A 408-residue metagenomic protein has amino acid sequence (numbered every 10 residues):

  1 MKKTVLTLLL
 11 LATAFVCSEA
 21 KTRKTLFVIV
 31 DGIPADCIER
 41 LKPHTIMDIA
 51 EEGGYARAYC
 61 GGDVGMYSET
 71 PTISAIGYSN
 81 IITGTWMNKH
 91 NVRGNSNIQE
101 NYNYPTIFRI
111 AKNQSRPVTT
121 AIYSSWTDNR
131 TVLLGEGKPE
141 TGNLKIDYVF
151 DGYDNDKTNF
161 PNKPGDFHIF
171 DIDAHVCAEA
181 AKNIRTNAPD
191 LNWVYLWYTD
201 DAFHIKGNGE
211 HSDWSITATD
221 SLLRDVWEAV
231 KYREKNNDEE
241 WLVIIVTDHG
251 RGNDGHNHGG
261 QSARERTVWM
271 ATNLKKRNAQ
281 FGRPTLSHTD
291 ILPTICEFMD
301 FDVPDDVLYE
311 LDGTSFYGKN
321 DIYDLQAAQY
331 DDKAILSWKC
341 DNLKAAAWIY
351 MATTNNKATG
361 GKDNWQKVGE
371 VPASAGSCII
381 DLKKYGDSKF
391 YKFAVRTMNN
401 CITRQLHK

Functional and structural regions predicted by a protein language model:
K21, A35-S115: Active-site nucleophile/metal-coordination loop of metallo-enzymes that catalyze phosphate/sulfate and related
L26-I29, T45-I46, A218-G259, I295: Metal-dependent active-site segment of extracytoplasmic phospho-/sulfohydrolases and closely related
G77-Y78, I82-G84, G260-F301: Substrate-binding rim/cap in mid-to-C-terminal beta-strand-loop elements of soluble/periplasmic
N88, V92-P164: Catalytic-site neighborhoods of secreted/periplasmic enzymes that process anionic sulfate/phosphate groups
G135-K138, A178-S221, D225: Active-site His/acidic residue clusters
L286, M299-K333: Polar, surface-exposed loop/tail segments that function as active-site lids or cofactor/substrate-recognition elements
A334-L343: Conserved aromatic anchor
L382-C401: Beta-strand-rich modules
